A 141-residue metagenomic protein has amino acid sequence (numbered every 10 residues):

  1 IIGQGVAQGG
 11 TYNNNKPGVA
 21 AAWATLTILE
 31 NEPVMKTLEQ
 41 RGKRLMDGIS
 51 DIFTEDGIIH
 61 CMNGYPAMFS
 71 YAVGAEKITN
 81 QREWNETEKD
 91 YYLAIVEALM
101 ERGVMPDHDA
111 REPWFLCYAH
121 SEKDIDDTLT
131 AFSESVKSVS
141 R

Functional and structural regions predicted by a protein language model:
I1-R141: Conserved N-terminal phosphate-binding loop of PLP-dependent enzymes in the Aspartate aminotransferase
